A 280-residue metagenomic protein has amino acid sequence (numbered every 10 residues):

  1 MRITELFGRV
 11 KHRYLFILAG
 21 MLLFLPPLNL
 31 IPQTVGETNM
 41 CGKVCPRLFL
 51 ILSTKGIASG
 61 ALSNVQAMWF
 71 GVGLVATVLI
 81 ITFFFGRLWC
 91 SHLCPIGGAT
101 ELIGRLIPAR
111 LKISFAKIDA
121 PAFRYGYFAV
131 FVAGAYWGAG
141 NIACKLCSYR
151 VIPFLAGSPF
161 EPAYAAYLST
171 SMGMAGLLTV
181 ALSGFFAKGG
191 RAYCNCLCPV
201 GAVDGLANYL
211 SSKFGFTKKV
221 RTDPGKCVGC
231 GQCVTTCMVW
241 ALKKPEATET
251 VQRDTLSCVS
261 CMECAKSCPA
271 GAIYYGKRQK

Functional and structural regions predicted by a protein language model:
M1-V251, L256-K280: Non-ligating segments of multi-cofactor redox enzymes
